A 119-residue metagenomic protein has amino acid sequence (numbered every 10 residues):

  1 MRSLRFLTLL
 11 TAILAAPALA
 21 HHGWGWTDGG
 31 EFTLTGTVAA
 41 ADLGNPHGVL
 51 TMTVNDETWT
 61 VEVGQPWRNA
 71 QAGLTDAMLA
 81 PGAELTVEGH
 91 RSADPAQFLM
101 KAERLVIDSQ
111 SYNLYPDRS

Functional and structural regions predicted by a protein language model:
M1-R5: Positively charged n-region of N-terminal signal peptides that target proteins for export
L7-P17: Bacterial N-terminal signal peptides
A18-F32: Short boundary/loop segments of OB/S1/cold-shock single-stranded nucleic-acid-binding domains
G36-V38: Conserved hydrophobic positions within beta-strands
G44-T53: Short aromatic-glycine-enriched beta-strand elements
E57-P66: A short macromolecule-binding patch
Q71-V87: Short nucleic-acid-contacting surface segments enriched for D/E, G, S/T with interspersed K/R
S92-P116: OB-fold/S1-family single-stranded nucleic acid-binding modules
